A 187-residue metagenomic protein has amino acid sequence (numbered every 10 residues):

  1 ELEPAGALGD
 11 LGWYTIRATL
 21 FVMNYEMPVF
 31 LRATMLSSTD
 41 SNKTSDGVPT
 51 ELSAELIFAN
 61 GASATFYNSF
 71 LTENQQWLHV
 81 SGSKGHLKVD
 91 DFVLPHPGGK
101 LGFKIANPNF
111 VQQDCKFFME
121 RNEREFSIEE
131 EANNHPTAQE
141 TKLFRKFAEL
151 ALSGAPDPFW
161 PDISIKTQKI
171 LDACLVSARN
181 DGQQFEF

Functional and structural regions predicted by a protein language model:
E1-S63, Y67-N74, H79, V93: Rossmann-like dinucleotide-binding domain that binds NAD(P)(H)
L8, G12, P158-S164: Conserved loop-to-helix N-cap of the C-terminal "lid" that shapes the substrate pocket in Rossmann-like
T15, L143, F147, T167-L171: Alpha-helical packing segments of well-folded alpha/beta enzyme cores
L20, E55, F144-A148, I165: Non-transmembrane alpha-helical segments in soluble domains of secreted/periplasmic/extracellular proteins
M27-P28, S63, G85, P156 (+2 more regions): Generic structural signal for secondary-structure transition and capping sites
T50, S83-D162, Q183-F187: C-terminal glycine/acidic-rich active-site capping loop/insertion
A59, N109-F110, T167, L171-D172: C-terminal catalytic/substrate-binding lobe primarily of soluble NAD(P)-dependent oxidoreductases
I170-N180: Short arginine-rich
